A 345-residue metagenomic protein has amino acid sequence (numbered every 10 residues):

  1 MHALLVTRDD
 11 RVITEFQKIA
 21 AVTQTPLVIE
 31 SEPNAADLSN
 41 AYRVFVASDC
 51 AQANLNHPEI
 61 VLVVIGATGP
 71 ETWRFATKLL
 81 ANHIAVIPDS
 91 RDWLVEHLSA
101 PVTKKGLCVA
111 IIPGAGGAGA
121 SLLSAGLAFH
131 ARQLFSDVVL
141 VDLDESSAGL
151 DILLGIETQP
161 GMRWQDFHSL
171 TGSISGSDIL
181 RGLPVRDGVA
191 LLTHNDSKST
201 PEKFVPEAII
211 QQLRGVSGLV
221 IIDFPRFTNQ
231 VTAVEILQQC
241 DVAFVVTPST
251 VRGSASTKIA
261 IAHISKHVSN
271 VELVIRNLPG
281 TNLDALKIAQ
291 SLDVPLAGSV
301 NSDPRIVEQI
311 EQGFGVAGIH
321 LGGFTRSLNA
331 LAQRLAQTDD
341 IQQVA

Functional and structural regions predicted by a protein language model:
M1-P101, Q290-G298: Long, basic/Gly/Ser/Thr-rich N-terminal segments that mediate initial subcellular attachment or targeting
H2-A3, D10-R11, A67-T68, H263-A345: C-terminal lobe/tail of nucleotide-utilizing enzymes
L5-T7, V44-S48, L62-G66, A85-I87 (+5 more regions): Conserved beta-strand segments of the P-loop GTPase G domain that flank and frequently precede/overlap
A100-G106, D340: The C-terminal output helix
L107-L153, L213: Walker A/P-loop phosphate-binding motif and the immediately C-terminal alpha-helix
L134-L191: Phosphate-binding loop that captures ATP/GTP phosphates
G172-Q230, V234: Cytosolic-facing regulatory segments adjacent to core modules
Q211-G215, L219-S302, V307-E308: Conserved catalytic-core segment of NTP-binding enzymes
